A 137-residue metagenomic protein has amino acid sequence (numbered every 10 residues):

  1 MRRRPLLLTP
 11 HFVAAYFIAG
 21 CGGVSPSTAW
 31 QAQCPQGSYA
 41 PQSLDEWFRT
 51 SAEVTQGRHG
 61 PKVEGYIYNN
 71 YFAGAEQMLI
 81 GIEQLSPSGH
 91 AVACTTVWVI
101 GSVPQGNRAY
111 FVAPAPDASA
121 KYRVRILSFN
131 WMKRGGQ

Functional and structural regions predicted by a protein language model:
M1-P10: Bacterial N-terminal signal peptides that target proteins for export
I18-G20: C-terminal motif of bacterial Sec signal peptides marking the signal peptidase cleavage site
G22-G60: Transition segment at domain starts
I67-Y71: Asparagine-centered strand-capping/turn motif at beta-strand->loop junctions
F72-Q77: A short beta-turn/strand-edge loop motif at beta-sheet boundaries
L79-E83: Beta-strand signatures of extracellular beta-sandwich domains
C94-A118: Intrinsically disordered, low-complexity Pro/Gly/Ser/Thr-rich segments with frequent PxxP/GP/PP motifs and embedded
P116-Q137: Terminal connector regions
